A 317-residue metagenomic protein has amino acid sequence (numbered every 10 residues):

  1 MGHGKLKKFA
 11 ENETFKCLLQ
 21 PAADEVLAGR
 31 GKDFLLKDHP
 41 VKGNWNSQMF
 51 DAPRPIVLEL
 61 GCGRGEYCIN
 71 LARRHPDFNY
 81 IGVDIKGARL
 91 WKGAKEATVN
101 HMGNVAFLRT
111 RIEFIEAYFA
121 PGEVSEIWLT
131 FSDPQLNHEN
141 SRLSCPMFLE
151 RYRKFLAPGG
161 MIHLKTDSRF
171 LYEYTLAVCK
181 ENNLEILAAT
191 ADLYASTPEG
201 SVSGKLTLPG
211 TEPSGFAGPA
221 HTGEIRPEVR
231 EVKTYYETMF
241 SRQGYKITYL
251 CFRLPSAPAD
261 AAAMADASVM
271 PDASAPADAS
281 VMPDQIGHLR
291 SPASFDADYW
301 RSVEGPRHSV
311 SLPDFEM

Functional and structural regions predicted by a protein language model:
M1-A52, T190-D266, D272, D278-M317: SAM/dcSAM-binding transferase cores
G61-G65: Class I SAM-dependent methyltransferase "Motif I" SAM/SAH-binding loop
K86: Conserved SAM/SAH-binding beta-strand->alpha-helix loop
A94-P121: S-adenosyl-L-methionine
Y118-E126, F131: A short acidic, Gly/Pro-enriched loop at the edge of an enzyme's catalytic core that lines a small-molecule cofactor
S144-P158: A short glycine-rich, Lys/Arg-flanked "PGG" loop and its adjoining helix->strand segment in the class I
G159-T166: Conserved beta-strand signature within the Rossmann-like core of class I S-adenosyl-L-methionine
